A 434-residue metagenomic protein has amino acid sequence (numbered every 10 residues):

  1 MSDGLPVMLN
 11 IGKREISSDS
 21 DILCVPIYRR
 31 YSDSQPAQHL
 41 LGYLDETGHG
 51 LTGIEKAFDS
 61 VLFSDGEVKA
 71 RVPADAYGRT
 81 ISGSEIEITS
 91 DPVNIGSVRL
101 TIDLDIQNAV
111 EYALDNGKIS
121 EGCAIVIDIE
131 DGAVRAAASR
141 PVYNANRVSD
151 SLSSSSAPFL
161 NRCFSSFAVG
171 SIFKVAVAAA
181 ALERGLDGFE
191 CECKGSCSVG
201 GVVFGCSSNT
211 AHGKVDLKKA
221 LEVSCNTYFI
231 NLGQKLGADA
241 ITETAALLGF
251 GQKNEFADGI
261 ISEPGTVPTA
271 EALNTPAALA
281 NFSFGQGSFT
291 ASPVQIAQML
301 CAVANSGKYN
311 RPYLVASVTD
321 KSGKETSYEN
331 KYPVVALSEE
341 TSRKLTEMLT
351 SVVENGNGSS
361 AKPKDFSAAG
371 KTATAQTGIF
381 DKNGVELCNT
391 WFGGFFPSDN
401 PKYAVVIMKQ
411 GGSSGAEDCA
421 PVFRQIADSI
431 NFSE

Functional and structural regions predicted by a protein language model:
M1-I95, I407: Small/polar-residue-rich segments within soluble enzyme cores
P36-H39, N94-V98, S120-C123, C193 (+3 more regions): Envelope-exposed proteins and targeting segments
E55-D75, G117-A137, I241: Carboxylate/His-rich catalytic cores and anion/metal-binding grooves
S82-G122, E130: Conserved, well-ordered alpha-helix/loop/beta-strand core segments that scaffold catalytic motifs
E85-I86, D128-S171, A176-G411: Beta-lactam-recognizing serine transpeptidase/beta-lactamase-like catalytic domain environment
N108, S413-S414: Short beta-strands and strand-coil junctions in structured, solvent-facing domains, enriched
I296, G415-R424: Short, charged, low-complexity patches
E325-N330, P421-E434: Short, gly/Ser/Thr-rich active-site loops of penicillin-recognizing serine hydrolases
